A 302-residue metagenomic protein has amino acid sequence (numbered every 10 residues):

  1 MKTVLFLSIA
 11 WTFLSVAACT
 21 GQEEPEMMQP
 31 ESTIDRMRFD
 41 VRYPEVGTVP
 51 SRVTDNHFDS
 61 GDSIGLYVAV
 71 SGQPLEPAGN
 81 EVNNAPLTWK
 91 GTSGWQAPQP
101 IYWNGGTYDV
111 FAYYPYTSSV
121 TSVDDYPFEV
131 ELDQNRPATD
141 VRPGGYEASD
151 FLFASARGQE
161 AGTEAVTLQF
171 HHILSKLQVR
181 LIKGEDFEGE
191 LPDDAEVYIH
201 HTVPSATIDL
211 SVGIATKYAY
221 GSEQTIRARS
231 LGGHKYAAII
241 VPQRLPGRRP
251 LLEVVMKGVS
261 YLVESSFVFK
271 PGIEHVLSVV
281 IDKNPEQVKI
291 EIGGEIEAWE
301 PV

Functional and structural regions predicted by a protein language model:
K2-L5, C19-V302: Sec-type signal peptide cleavage vicinity
L7-V16: Bacterial N-terminal signal peptides
